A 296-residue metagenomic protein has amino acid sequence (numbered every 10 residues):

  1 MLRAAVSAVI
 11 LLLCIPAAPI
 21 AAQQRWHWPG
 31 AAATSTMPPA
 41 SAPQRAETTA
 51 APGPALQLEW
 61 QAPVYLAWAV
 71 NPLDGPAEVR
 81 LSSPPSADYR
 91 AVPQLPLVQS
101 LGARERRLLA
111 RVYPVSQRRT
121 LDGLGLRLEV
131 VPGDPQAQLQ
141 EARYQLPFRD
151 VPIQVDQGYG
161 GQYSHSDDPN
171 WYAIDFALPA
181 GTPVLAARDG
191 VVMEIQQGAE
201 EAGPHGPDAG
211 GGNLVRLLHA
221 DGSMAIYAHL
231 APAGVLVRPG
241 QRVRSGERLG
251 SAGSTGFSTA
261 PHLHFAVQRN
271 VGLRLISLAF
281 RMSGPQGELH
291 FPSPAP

Functional and structural regions predicted by a protein language model:
S7-P16: Bacterial N-terminal signal peptides
A69-G75: Asparagine-centered strand-capping/turn motif at beta-strand->loop junctions
G75-S83, A186: Short, hydrophobic/aromatic beta-strand segments
S86-P96: Short beta-strand and strand-turn-strand segments in soluble, beta-rich domains
S100-G211: Surface-exposed, glycine-biased beta-strand/turn segments
A142-R149, D156, H205, V235-R244 (+1 more regions): Acidic, glycine-rich catalytic/binding loops that coordinate metals and/or anionic ligands
P179, L185, G222-G246: Short histidine-centered loop motifs in beta-beta connectors
V243-G256: Short hydrophobic beta/alpha edge segments that flank linear recognition/processing sites
